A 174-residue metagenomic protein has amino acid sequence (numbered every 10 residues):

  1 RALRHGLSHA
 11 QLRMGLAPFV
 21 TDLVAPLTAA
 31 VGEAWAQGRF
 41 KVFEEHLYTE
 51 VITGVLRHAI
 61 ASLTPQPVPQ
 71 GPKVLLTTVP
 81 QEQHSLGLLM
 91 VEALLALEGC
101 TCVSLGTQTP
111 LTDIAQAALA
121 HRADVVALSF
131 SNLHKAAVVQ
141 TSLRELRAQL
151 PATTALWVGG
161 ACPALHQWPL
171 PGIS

Functional and structural regions predicted by a protein language model:
R1-T64: Long amphipathic alpha-helical segments
L47-S174: C-terminal regulatory/effector modules of DNA-binding transcriptional regulators
